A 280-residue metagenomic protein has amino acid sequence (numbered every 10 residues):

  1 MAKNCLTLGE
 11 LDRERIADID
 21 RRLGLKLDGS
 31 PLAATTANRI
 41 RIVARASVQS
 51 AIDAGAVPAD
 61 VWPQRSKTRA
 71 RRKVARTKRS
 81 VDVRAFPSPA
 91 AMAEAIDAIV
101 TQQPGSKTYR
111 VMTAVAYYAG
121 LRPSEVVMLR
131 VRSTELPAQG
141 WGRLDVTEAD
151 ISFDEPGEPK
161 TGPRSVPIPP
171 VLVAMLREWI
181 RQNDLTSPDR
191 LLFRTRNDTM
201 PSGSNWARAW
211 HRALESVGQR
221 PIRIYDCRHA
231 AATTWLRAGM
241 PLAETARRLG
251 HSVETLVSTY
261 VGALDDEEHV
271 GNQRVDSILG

Functional and structural regions predicted by a protein language model:
M1-P31: Basic/aromatic-enriched alpha-helical hairpins
P31-A34, N38-I42, A56-P123, V127 (+4 more regions): Basic, Lys/Arg- and aromatic-enriched nucleic-acid-binding interface segment
Q49-V61, A116-R143, A243: Short, charged phosphate-coordinating catalytic segments
Q64-R72, M128-R181, E254: Conserved tyrosine-mediated DNA breakage-rejoining catalytic core shared by Y-recombinases
S88-A93, I99-V100, E148-S152, P169-R220: Active-site/catalytic core of tyrosine-dependent DNA strand-transfer enzymes
A114, Y118-E125, N205, A209-L214 (+1 more regions): C-terminal catalytic core of tyrosine-transesterase DNA break-rejoin enzymes
S133-W141, P221, M240-V261: Short, polar N-cap/turn motifs at the start of nucleic acid-interacting alpha helices
D150, L249-R274: Catalytic-site neighborhood detector that most strongly recognizes the C-terminal catalytic loop/helix of tyrosine
